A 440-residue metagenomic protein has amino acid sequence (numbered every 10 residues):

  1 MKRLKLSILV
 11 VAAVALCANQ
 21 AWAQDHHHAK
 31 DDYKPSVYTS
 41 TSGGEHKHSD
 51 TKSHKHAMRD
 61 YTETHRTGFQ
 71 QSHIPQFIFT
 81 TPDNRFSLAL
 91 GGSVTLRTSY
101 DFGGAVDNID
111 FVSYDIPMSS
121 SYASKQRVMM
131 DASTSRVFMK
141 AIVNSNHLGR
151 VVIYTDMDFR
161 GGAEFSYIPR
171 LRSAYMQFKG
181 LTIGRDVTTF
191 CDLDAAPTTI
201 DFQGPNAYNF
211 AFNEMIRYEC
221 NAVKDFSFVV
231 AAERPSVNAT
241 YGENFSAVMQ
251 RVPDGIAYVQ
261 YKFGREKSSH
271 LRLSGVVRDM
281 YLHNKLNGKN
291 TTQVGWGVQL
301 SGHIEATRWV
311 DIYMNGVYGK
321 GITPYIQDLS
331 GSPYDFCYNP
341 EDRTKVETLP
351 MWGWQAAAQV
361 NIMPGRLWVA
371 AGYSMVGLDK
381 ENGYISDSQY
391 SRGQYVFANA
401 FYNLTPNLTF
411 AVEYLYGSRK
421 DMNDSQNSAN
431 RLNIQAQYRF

Functional and structural regions predicted by a protein language model:
K2, L6, V10, W22-F102: N-terminal periplasmic/intermembrane-space "pro-region" immediately following the signal or transit peptide
H27, S428-F440: Outer-membrane beta-barrel "beta-signal"
S72-D83, K140-N146, G180, R217-K224 (+8 more regions): Outer-membrane beta-barrel proteins
T81-N108, S121-N238, I256, Q260-K262 (+2 more regions): Outer membrane beta-barrel
F86, V128-S135, I168-R172, Q177 (+6 more regions): Residues that define the transmembrane beta-barrel architecture of outer-membrane proteins
G104-I109, E164-L171, D194-D201, A239-A247 (+5 more regions): Outer-membrane beta-barrel translocator domains and adjoining extracellular loop/strand segments of Gram-negative
A132-T155, Y258-K285, I362-G372, F401 (+2 more regions): Surface-exposed extracellular loop regions of Gram-negative outer-membrane beta-barrel proteins
K262-Y390: Detector for outer-membrane/organellar transmembrane beta-barrel domains, recognizing the amphipathic beta-strand
